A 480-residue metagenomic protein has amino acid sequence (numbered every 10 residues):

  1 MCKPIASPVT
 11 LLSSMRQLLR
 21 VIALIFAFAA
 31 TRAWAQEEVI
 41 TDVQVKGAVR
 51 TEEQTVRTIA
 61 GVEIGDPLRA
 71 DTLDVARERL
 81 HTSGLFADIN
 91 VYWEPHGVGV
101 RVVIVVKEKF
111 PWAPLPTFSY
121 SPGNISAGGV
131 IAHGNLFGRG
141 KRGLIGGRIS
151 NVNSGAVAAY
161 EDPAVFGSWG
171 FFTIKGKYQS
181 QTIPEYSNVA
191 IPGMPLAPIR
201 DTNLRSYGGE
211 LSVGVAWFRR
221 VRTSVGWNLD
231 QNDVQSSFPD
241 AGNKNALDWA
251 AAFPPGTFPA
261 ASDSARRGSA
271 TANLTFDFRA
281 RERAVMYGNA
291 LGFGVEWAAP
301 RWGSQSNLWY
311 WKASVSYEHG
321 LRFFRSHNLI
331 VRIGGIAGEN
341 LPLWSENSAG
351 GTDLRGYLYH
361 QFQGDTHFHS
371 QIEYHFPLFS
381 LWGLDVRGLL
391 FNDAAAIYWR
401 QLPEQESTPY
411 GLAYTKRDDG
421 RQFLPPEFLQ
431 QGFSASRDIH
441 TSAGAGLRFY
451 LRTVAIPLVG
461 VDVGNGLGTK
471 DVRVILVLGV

Functional and structural regions predicted by a protein language model:
C2-I22: Bacterial N-terminal signal peptides that target proteins for export
R20-A30: Bacterial N-terminal signal peptides
W34-Y120, V130, L144-A164, Y207 (+9 more regions): Periplasmic polypeptide-binding modules associated with outer-membrane biogenesis and secretion
A60, G288-V480: C-terminal transmembrane beta-barrel domains of outer membrane proteins
R101, K107-T271, S348-T352, H360-D365 (+2 more regions): Gram-negative/organellar outer-membrane beta-barrel architecture
A132-F137, A159-F166, E210-R219, A272-A284 (+6 more regions): Outer-membrane beta-barrel proteins
G176-Y178, W227-L229, F276-F278, V295-A299: Short, structured patches in soluble enzyme cores that scaffold and shape functional sites
N232-Q235, E282-A284, E339-W344: Proline-centered turn/helix-capping motifs that create local helix->coil transitions or kinks
